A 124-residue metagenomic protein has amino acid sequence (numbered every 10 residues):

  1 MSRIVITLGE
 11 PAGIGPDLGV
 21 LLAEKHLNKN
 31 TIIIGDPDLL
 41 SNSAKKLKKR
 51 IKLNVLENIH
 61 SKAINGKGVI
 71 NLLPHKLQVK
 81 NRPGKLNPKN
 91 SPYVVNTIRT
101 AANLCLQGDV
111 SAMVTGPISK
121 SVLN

Functional and structural regions predicted by a protein language model:
M1-N124: Contiguous, glycine/small-aliphatic-enriched amphipathic segments in soluble metabolic enzymes
